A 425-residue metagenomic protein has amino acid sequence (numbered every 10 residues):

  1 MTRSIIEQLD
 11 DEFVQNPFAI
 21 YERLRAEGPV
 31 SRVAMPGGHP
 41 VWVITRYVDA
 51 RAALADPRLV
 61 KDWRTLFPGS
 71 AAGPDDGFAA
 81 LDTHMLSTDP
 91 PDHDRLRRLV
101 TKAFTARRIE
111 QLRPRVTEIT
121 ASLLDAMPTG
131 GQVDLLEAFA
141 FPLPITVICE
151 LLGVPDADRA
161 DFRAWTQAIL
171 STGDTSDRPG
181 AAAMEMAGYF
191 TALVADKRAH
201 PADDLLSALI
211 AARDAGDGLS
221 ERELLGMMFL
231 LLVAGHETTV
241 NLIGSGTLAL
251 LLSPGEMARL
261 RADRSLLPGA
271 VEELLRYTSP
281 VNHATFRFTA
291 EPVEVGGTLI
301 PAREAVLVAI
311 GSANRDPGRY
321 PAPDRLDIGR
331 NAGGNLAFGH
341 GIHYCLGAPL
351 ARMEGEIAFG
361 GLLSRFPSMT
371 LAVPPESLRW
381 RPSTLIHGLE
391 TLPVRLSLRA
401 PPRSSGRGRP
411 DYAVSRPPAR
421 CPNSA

Functional and structural regions predicted by a protein language model:
M1-A425: Cytochrome P450
